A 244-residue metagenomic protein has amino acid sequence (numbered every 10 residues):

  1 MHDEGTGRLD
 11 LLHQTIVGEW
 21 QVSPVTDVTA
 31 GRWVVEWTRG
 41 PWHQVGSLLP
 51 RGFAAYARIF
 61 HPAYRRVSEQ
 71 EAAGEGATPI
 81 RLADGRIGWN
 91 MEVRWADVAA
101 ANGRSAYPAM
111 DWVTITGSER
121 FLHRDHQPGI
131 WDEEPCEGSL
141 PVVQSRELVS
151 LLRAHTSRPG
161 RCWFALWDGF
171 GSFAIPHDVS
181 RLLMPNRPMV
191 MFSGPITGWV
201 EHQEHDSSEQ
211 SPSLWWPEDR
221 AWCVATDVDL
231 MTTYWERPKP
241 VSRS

Functional and structural regions predicted by a protein language model:
H2-E201: Extended, low-hydrophobicity segments enriched in charged/polar residues
W89, Y234-E236: Generic recognition of long tandem-repeat/solenoid scaffolds
S145, P238-K239: Alpha-helix initiation and N-capping motif
M184-T233, P240-V241: Amphipathic protein-protein interaction modules
S244: Divalent metal-dependent catalytic cores for phosphoryl transfer on phosphate-bearing substrates
